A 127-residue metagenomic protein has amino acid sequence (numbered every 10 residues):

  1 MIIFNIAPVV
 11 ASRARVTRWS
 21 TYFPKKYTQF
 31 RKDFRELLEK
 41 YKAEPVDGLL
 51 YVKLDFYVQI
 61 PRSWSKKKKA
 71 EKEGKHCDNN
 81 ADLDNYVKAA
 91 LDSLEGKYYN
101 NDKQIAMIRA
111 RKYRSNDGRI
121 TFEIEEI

Functional and structural regions predicted by a protein language model:
M1-I127: Acidic, proline/glycine-enriched N-terminal capping motif
